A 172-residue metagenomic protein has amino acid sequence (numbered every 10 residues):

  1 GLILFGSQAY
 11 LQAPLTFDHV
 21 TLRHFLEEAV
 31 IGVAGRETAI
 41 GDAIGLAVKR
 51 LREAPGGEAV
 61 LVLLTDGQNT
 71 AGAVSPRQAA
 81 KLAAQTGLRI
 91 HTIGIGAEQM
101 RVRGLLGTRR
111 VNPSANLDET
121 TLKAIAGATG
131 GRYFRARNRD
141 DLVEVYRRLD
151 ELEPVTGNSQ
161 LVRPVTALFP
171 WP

Functional and structural regions predicted by a protein language model:
G1-A59, V74-S75: Membrane-embedded segments
I3-S7, L64-G67, I93-G96, A136-R139: Active-site-proximal beta-strand/loop segments in catalytic clefts of secreted hydrolases
Y10-Q12, M100, V143: Generic structural signal for helix capping and beta-alpha/helix-loop junctions
F17, T38-A39, L117, R137-D141: Short beta->alpha linker loops
F25-G32, R50, A54, I93 (+4 more regions): Conserved, well-folded catalytic cores of nucleic-acid-processing and energy-transducing macromolecular machines
G32-T38, K49, E58-V60, T65-A128 (+1 more regions): VWA/integrin I-like adhesion module and closely mimicked acidic/polar interface patches used
T120-L152: Extended, hydrophilic extramembrane loops/domains of integral membrane proteins
P154-P172: C-terminal signal-anchor/stop-transfer transmembrane helix together with its immediate cytosolic, Lys/Arg-enriched
